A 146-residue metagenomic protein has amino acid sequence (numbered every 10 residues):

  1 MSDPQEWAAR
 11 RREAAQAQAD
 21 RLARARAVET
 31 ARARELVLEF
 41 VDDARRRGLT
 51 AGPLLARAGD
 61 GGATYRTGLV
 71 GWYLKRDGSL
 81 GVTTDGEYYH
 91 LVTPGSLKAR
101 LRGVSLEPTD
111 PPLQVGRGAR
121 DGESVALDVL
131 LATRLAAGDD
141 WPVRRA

Functional and structural regions predicted by a protein language model:
M1-R66: N-terminal domain-onset segments
R47-G52, G78, T109-L113: Generic structural motif recognizing short loop/turn segments at the entrances and edges of beta-strands
A56-T93: Amphipathic, interaction-prone secondary-structure segments
L91-V104: Short linear, low-complexity motifs centered on an aromatic residue
L101-A146: Helix-rich interaction surfaces within compact, conserved domain-sized segments that mediate assembly or partner
